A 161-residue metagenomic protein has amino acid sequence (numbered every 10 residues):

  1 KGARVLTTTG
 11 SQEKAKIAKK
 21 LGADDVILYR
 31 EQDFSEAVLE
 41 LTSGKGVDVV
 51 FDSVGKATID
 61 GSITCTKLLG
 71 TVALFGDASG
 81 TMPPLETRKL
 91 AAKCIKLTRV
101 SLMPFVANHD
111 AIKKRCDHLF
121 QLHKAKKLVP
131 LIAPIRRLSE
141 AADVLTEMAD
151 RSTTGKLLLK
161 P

Functional and structural regions predicted by a protein language model:
K1-T58, N108-I112: Adenosine-nucleotide cofactor-binding segment
A18, D48-V50, S62, L119 (+1 more regions): Terminal peptide-recognition signature
A23, G46-V47, L90, L128 (+1 more regions): Local beta-strand N-terminus motif with an aromatic residue
S35, L39, I63-T64, F120 (+2 more regions): Solvent-exposed, non-membrane alpha-helical residues enriched in polar/charged side chains
S43, K67, S152-T153: Short conserved AdoMet
D48-F51, T71-L74, P130-A133: Short catalytic-loop micro-motif centered on adjacent basic/acidic residues
A57-L128, K160-P161: Glycine-rich phosphate-binding loop and adjacent beta-alpha segment of Rossmann(oid) nucleotide-cofactor-binding
K127-P134, A142-P161: C-terminal capping/lid region of NAD(P)-dependent oxidoreductase domains
